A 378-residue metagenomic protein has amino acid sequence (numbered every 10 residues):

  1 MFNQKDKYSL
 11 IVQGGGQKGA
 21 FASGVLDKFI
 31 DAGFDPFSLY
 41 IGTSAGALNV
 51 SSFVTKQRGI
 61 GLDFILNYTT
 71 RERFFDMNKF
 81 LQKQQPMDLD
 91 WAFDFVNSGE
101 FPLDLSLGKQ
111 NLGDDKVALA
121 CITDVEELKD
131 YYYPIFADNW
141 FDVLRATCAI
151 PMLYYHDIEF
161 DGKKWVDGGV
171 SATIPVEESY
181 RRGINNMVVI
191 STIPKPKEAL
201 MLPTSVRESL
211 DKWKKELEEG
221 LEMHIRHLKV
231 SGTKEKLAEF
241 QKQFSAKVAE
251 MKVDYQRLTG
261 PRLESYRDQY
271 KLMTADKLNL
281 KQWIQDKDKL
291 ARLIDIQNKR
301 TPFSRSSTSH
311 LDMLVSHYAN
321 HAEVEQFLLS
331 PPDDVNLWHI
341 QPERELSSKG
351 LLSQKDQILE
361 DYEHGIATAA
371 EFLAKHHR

Functional and structural regions predicted by a protein language model:
M1-Y40, S52-R378: Patatin-like phospholipase
G42, G46: Gly/Ala-rich beta-loop-alpha elbow adjacent to hydrolase catalytic centers
